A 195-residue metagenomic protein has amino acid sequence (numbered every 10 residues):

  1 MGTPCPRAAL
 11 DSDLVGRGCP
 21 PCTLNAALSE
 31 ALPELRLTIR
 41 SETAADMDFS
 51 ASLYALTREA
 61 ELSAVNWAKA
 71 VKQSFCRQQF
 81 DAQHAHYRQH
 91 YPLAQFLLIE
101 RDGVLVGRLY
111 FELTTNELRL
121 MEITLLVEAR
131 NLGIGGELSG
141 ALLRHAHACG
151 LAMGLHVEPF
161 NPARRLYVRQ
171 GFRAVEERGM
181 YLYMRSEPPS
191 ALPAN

Functional and structural regions predicted by a protein language model:
P4-A26, L32-P33, A44, S52-M121 (+6 more regions): Acetyl-CoA-dependent GNAT
Y87, Y167, F172: Conserved active-site tyrosine of GNAT-family acetyltransferases
L126-L132, P159: Active-site acidic-Proline motif in GNAT/NAT acetyltransferases
N131-R144, R164-R169: Conserved acetyl-CoA-binding loop-helix of GNAT-fold acetyltransferases
A146-E158: Conserved GNAT acetyl-CoA-binding A-motif
A191-N195: Glyoxalase I/VOC metalloenzyme domain signal
